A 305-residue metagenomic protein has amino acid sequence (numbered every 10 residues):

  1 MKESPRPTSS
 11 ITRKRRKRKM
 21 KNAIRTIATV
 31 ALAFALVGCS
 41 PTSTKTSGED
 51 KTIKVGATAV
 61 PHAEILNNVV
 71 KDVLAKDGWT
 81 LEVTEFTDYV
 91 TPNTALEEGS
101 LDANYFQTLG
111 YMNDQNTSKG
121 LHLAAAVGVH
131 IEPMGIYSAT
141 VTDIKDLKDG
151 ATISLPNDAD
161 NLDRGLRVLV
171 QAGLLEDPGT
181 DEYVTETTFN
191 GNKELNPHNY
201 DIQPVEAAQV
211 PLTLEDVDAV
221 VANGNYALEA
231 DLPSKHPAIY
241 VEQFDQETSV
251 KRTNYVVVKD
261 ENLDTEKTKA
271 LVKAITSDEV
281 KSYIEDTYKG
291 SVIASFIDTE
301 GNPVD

Functional and structural regions predicted by a protein language model:
A35-G38: C-terminal motif of bacterial Sec signal peptides marking the signal peptidase cleavage site
E49-V60, W79-E85, T152-I153: Short, well-ordered beta-strand elements
V60-E82: Short, polar/charged alpha-helical segment
V83-T94, E182-L212: Short helix-initiation/N-cap motifs at beta->coil->alpha
D114-A126, T140-V141, D216, V221 (+1 more regions): Ligand-binding "clamshell"
A126-L175, K281: A conserved helix-loop-strand patch within extracytoplasmic ligand-binding domains of the periplasmic binding
P133-I144, R252-T265, A270: A bilobed periplasmic-binding-protein/Venus flytrap-type ligand-binding module shared by bacterial periplasmic
N161-V170, I275-F296: Periplasmic-binding protein-like
